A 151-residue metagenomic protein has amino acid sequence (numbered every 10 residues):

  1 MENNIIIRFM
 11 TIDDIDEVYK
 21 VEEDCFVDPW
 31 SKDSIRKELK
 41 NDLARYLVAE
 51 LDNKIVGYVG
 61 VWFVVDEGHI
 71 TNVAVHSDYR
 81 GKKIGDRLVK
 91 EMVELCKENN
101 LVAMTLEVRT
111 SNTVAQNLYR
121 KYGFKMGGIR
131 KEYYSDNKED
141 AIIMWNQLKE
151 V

Functional and structural regions predicted by a protein language model:
N4-I7: Extreme N-terminal starter segment of soluble prokaryotic enzymes
F9-D78, V89-E91, L95, N99 (+1 more regions): Acetyl-CoA-dependent GNAT
D24, L47, A74, Y122 (+2 more regions): Non-heme di-metal
K32, R36, T110, Y133-Y134: Conserved beta-strand edge residues that scaffold enzyme active sites
N72, H76-K90, K97-N99, A103 (+3 more regions): Conserved glycine-rich acetyl-CoA-binding loop
Y79-K82, D86, K131-Y133, D140-I142 (+1 more regions): Acyl-donor (CoA/ACP) binding surface of acyl/acetyltransferases
E107, R120, K125-A141: Conserved catalytic-core motifs of GNAT/GCN5-like acyltransferases
